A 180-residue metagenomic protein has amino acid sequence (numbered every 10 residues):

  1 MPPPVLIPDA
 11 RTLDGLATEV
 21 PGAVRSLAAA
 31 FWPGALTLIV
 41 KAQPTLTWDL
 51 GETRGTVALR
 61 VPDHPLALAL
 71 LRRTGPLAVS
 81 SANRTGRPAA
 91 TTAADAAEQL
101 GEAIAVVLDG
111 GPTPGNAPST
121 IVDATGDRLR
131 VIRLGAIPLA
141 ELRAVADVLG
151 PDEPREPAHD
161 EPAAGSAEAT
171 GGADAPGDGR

Functional and structural regions predicted by a protein language model:
M1-R180: Active-site-adjacent structural elements in enzyme catalytic cores
